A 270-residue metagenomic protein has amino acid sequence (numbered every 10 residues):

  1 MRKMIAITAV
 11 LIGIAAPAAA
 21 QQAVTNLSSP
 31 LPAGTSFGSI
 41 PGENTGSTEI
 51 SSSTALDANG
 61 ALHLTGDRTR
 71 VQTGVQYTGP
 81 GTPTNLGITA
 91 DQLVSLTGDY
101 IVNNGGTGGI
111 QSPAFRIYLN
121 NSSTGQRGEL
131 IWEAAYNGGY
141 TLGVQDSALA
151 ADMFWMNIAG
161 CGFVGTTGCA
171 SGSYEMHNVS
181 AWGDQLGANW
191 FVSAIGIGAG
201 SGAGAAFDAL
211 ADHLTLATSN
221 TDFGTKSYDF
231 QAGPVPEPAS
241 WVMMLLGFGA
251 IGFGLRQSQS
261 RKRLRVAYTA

Functional and structural regions predicted by a protein language model:
I5-A9, I14-Q22, S227-A250: Short, threonine-centered small-residue motifs that mark membrane-proximal processing/anchoring sites and TM-junction
Q21-T45, F223-F230: Extracellular carbohydrate-recognition regions
E49-G74: Short carbohydrate-recognition loop motifs
T65-A90, I131: Secreted extracellular polysaccharide-interacting domains
G87-T97, I110: Extended extracellular/luminal ectodomain segments enriched in beta-structured repeat modules
I101-H177: Extracellular ligand-binding interfaces
D146-G233: Terminal, low-complexity interaction segments
G252-A270: C-terminal membrane-anchoring or membrane-association module
